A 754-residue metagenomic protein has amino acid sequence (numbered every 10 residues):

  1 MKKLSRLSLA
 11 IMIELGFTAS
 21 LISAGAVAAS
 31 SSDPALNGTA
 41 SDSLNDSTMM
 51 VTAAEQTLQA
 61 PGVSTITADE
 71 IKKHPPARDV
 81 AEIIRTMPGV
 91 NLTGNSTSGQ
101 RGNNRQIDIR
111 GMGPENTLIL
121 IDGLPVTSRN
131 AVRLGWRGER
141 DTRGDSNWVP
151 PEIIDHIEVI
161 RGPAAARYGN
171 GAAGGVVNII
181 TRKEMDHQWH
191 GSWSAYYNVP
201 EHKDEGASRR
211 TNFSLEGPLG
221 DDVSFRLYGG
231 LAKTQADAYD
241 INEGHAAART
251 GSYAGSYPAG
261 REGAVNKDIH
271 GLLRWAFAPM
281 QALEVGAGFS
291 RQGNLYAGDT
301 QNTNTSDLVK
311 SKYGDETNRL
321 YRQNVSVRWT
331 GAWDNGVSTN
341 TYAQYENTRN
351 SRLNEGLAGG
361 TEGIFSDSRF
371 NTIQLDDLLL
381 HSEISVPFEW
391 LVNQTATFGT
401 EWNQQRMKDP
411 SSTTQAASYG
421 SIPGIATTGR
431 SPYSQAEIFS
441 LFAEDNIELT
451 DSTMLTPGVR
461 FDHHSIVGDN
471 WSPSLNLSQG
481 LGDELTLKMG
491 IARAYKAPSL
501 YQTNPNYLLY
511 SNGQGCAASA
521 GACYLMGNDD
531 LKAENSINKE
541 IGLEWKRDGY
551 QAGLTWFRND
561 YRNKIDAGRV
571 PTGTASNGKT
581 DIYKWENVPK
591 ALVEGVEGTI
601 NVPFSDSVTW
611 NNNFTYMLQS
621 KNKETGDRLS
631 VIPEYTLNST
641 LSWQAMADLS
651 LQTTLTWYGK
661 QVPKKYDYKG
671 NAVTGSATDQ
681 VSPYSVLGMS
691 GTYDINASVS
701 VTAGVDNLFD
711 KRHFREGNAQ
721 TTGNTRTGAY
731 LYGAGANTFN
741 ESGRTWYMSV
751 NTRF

Functional and structural regions predicted by a protein language model:
A29-K73, P114, D122: Short, acidic, small-residue-rich periplasmic hinge/interaction motif at the N-terminus of Gram-negative outer-membrane
D33-P34, A81-R129: Extracytoplasmic beta-strand/coil segments of soluble accessory domains associated with Gram-negative outer-membrane
T127-N130, R562, G659-Y666, T692-F754: C-terminal beta-signal and adjacent terminal beta-strands/loops of Gram-negative outer-membrane beta-barrel proteins
D141-S194, R753: A beta-strand signature from Gram-negative outer-membrane beta-barrel systems, especially the internal plug domain
S194, E448-S452, W556-Y561, T572 (+2 more regions): Gram-negative outer-membrane beta-barrel transporters
A195, N340-N354, G480, K488 (+2 more regions): Membrane-embedded beta-barrel scaffold of Gram-negative outer-membrane proteins
K203-A297, Y321-V327, W390: Transmembrane beta-barrel wall of Gram-negative outer-membrane proteins
R274-Q292, G314-G468, S478-G482, G553 (+1 more regions): Face-selective signature of the C-terminal outer-membrane beta-barrel domain
